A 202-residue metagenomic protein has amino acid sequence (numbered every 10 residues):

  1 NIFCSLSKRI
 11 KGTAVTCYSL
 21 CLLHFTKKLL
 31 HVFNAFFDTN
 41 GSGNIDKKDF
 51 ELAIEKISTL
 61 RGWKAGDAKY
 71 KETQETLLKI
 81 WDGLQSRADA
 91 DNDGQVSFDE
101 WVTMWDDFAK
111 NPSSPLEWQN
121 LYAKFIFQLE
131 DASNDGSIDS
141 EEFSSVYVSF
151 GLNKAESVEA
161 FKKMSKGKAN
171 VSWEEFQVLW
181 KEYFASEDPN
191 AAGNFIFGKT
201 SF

Functional and structural regions predicted by a protein language model:
N1-H31: Plant-biased recognition of short, low-complexity, intrinsically disordered N-terminal tails
I2-L6, R61, I196-F197: Short, aromatic- and cysteine-enriched interfacial helices/patches that mediate contacts at lipid membranes
F3, G12, N40, D91-D93 (+1 more regions): Intrinsic disorder/low-complexity detector
L6-R9, D38, I45, I138: Generic N-terminal leader/processing signal
L22-K27, E72-T76, L116-W118, F150-L152: Short helix-capping and inter-helix turn/linker motifs at the boundaries of alpha-helical repeat units
A35-S113: Acidic (E/D-rich), amphipathic helical modules within compact regulatory domains
I80-S140, S144-F202: EF-hand and EF-hand-like Ca2+-sensor regions
